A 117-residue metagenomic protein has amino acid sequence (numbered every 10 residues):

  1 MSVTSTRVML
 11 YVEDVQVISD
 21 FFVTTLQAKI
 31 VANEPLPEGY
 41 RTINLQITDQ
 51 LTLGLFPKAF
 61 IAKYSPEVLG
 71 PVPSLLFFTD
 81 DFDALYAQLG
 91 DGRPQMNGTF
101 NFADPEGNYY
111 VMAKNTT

Functional and structural regions predicted by a protein language model:
S2, M9-T52: Core segments of cupin and vicinal oxygen chelate
S5-R7, G70-S74: Eukaryotic phosphotyrosine signaling hubs
L10, N33, Y86-T117: Vicinal oxygen chelate
D14-V15, D80-F82: Helix N-cap motif at beta-to-alpha junctions
F21, D83-Q88: Short amphipathic alpha-helices within nucleic acid-binding modules
T48-T52, F60-I61, D81-D83: Short, charged/polar surface micro-motifs in flexible loops or helix N-caps
